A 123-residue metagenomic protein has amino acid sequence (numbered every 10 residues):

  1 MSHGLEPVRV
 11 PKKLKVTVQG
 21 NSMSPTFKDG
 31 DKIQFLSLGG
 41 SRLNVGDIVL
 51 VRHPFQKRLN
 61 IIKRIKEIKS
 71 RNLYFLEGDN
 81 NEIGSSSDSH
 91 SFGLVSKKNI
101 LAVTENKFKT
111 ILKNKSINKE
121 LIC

Functional and structural regions predicted by a protein language model:
M1-C123: Extended hydrophobic leader/signal-anchor segments used for secretion and membrane insertion
